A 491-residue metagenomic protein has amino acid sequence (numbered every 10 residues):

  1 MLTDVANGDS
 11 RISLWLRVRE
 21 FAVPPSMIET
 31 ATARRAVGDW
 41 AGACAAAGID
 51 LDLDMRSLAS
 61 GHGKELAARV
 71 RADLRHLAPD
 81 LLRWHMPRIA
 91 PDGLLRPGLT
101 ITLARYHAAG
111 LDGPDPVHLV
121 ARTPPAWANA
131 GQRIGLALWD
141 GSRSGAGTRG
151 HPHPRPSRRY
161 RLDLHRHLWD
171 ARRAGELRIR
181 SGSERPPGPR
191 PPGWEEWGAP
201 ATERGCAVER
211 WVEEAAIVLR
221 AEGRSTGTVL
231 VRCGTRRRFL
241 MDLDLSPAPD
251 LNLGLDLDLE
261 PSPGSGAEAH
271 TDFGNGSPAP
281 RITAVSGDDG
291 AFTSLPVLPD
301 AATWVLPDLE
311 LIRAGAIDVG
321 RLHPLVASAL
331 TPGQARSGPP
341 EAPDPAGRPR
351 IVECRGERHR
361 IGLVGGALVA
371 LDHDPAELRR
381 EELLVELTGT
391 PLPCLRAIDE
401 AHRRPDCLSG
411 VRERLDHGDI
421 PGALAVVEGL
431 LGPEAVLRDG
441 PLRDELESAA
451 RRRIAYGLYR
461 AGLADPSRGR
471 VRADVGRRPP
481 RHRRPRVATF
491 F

Functional and structural regions predicted by a protein language model:
M1-V212, L219-A221, L430-F490: N-terminal membrane-targeting/anchoring modules of bacterial envelope and secretion proteins
L95-R237, D242-G264, E268-G356: Generic structural signal for coil/turn-prone sequence and helix-edge features
G234-F491: C-terminal structured domains
